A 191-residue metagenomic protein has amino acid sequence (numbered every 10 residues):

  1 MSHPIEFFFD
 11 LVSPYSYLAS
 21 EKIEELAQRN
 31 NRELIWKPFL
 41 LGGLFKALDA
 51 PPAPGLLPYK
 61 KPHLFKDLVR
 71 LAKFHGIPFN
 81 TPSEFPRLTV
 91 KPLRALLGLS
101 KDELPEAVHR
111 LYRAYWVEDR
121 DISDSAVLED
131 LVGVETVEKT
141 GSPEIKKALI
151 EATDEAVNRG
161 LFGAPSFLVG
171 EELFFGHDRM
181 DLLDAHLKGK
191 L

Functional and structural regions predicted by a protein language model:
H3-E6, S16-R32, E106, R110-L191: C-terminal cap of thioredoxin/glutaredoxin-like
L11, Y15-Y115: Structural alpha/beta surface segment adjacent to cysteine/selenocysteine redox centers across thiol/disulfide enzymes
